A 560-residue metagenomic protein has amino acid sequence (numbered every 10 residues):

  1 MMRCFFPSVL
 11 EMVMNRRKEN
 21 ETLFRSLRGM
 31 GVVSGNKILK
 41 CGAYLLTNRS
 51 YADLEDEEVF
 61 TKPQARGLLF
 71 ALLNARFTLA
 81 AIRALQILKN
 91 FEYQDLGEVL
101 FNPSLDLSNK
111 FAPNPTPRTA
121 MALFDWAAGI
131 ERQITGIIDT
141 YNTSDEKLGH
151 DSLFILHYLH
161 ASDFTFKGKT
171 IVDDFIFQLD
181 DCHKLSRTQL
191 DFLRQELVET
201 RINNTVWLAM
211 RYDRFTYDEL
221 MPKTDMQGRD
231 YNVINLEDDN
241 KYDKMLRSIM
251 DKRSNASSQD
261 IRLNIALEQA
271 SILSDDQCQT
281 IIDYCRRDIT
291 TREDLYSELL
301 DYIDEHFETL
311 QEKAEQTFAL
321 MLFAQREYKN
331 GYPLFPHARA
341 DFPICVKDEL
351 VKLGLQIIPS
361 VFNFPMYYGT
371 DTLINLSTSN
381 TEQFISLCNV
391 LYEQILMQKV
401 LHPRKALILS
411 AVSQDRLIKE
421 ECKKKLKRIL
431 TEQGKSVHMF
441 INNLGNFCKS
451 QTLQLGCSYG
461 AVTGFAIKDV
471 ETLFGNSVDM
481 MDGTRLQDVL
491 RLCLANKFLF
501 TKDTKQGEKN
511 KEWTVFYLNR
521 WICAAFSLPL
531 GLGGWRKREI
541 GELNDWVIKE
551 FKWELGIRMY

Functional and structural regions predicted by a protein language model:
R3-R17, P63-A65, R76-L79, Q86-L105 (+4 more regions): Amphipathic alpha-helical scaffolding segments
C4-F164, K223, Q227-N330, E382: P-loop NTPase nucleotide-binding core
T22-G31, L190-Q195, D371: Short alpha-helical segments and helix-capping/turn motifs at coil-helix boundaries
N48, L299-I303, F307-Y560: C-terminal leucine-rich, beta-strand-based interaction scaffolds used for sensing/assembly
F154-H160, F166-D173, L185-M366, Q398 (+1 more regions): The catalytic "switch" region of P-loop NTPases
D180-D181: Walker B catalytic acidic pair
K184-L185, Q383: Residues immediately C-terminal
